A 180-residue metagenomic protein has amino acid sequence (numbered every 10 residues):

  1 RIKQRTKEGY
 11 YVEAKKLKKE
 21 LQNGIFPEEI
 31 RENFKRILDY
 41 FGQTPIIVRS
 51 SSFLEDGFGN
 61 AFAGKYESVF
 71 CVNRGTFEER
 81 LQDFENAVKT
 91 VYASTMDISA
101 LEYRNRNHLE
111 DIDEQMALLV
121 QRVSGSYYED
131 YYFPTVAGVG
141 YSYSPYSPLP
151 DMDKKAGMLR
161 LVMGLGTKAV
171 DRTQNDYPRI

Functional and structural regions predicted by a protein language model:
R1-E8: Terminal amphipathic helices with adjacent charged low-complexity linkers/tails
Y11-K18: Gly-rich Lys/Arg/Thr-decorated short loops/hinges at beta-loop-alpha junctions or inter-strand turns that position
L21-I180: Conserved mixed alpha/beta core segments that line enzyme active sites in large multi-domain catalysts
